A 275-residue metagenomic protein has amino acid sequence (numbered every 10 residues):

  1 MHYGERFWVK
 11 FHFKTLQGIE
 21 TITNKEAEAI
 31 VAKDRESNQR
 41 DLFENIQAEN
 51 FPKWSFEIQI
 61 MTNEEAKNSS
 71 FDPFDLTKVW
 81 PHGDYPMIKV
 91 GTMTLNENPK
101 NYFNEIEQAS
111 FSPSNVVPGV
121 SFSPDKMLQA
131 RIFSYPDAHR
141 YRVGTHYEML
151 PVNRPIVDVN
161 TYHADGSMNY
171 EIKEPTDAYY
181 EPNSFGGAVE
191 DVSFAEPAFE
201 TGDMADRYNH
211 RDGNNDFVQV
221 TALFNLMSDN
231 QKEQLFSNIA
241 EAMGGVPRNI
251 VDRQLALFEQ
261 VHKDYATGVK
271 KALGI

Functional and structural regions predicted by a protein language model:
M1-I275: Active-site-adjacent core segments of small-molecule enzymes
